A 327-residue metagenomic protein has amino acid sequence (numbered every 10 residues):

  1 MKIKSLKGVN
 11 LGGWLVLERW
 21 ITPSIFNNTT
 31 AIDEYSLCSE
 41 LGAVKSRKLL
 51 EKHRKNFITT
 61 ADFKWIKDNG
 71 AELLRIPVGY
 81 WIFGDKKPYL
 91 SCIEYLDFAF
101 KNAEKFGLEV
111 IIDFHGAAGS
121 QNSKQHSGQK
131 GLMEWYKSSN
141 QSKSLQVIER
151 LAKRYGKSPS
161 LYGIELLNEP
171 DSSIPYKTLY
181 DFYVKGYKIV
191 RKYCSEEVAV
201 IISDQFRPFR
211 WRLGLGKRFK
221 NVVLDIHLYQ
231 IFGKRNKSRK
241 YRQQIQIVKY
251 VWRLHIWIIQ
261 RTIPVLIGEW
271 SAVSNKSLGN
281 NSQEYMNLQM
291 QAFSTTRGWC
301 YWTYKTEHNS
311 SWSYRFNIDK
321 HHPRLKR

Functional and structural regions predicted by a protein language model:
I3-G8, V16-E197, D204: Active-site mouth of glycoside hydrolases
W20-P23, Q121-H126, Y176-T178, R212-L215 (+2 more regions): Short aromatic-enriched loop/helix-cap "lid" or pocket-rim segments at secondary-structure transitions that line
V110, V265, W299: Hydrophobic anchor at the start of a short beta-strand that flanks the dinucleotide cofactor-binding loop
D113, S203, H227, W302-Y304: Conserved beta-strand termini and adjacent loop/short-helix elements that scaffold enzyme active sites in alpha/beta
Q146, K153-G156, S160-G163, L167-T295: Extracellular glycoside hydrolase catalytic/binding regions
L278-R327: Aromatic-rich peripheral "rim/lid" segments of glycoside hydrolase catalytic domains that contact and position glycan
